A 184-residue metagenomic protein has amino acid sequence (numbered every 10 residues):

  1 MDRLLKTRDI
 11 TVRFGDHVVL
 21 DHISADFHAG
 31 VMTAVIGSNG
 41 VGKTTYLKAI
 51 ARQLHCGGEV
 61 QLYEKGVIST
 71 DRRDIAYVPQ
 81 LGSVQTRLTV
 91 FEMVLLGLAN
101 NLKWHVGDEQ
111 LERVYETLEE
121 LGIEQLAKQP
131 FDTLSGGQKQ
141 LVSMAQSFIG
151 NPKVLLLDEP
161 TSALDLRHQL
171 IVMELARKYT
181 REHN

Functional and structural regions predicted by a protein language model:
L5, V19-L20: Conserved structural motif at the start of ABC-family nucleotide-binding domains
I36-S38: The feature captures the beta-strand-to-loop junction immediately N-terminal to the Walker
A51: Helix-to-loop junction immediately C-terminal to a conserved catalytic motif
H55-R73: Conserved ABC transporter NBD signature motif
E109-L126: Conserved ABC ATPase "signature" region
P130-L134: Conserved ABC ATPase signature
L155-E159: Catalytic Walker B motif of ABC-type/P-loop ATPase nucleotide-binding domains
